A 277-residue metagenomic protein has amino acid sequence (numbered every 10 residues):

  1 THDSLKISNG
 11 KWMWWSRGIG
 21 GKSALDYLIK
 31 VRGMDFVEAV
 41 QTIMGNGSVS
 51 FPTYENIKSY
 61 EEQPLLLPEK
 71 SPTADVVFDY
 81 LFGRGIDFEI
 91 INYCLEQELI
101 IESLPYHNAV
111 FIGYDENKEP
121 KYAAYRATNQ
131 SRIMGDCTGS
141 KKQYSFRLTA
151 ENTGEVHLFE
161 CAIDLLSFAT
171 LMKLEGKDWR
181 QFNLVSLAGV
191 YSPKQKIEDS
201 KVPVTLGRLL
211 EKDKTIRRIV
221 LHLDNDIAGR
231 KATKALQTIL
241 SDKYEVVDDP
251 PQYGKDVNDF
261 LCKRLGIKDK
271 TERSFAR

Functional and structural regions predicted by a protein language model:
T1-F82: Non-catalytic accessory segments of DNA primases and related replication-initiation nucleases
M13, T170-R277: TOPRIM fold recognition
W14, L28, L81, F111 (+5 more regions): Terminal peptide-recognition signature
K30, L165, A169-L174: Short active-site loop/helix that positions an aromatic residue
I57-A150: Basic, glycine-enriched DNA-binding surface that flanks or lies within the catalytic cores of DNA
T153-H157, R218-V220: Short active-site oxyanion
L158-I163, G189-S192: Conserved mixed alpha/beta catalytic, RNA-binding, or beta-rich assembly cores of soluble enzyme, regulatory
I163-D164, A232: Acidic, divalent-metal-coordinating active-site segment for phosphoryl/phosphodiester hydrolysis, typified by short
